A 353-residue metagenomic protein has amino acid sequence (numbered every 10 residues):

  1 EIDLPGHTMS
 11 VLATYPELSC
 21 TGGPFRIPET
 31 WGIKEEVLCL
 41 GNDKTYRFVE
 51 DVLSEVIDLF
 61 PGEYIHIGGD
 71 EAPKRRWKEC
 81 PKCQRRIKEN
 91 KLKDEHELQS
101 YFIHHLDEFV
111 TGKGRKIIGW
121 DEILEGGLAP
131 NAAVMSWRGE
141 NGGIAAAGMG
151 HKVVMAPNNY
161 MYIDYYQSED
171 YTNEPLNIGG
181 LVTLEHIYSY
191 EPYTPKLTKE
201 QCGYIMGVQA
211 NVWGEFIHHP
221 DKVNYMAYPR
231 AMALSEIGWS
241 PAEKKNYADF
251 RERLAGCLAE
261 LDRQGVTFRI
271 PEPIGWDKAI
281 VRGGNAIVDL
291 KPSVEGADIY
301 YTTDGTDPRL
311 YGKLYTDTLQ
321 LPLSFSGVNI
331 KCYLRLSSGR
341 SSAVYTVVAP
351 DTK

Functional and structural regions predicted by a protein language model:
E1-H7, L12, G41, G62 (+6 more regions): Generic beta-strand/beta-sheet core signal
P5, S19, T45, A72 (+6 more regions): Short, glycine-/Ser/Thr-/acidic-enriched flexible segments
T8-R47, R75-H96, S100: Aromatic- and acidic-residue-enriched carbohydrate-binding clefts of CAZyme catalytic domains
K44-D51, E97-H105, R138-N141, G203 (+3 more regions): Generic recognition of stable, solvent-exposed alpha-helical segments in well-folded globular domains
R47-S54, D58-I65, G69, P73-A147 (+1 more regions): Gly/Pro-rich turn-and-neighbor structural signature
G62-Y64, N131, G150, I205 (+2 more regions): A general structural motif
K116-A132, W137-I287: Flexible, acidic glycine-rich loops studded with aromatic residues
P241, K245-K353: Short, compositionally stereotyped local motifs that mark structural "simplifiers"
